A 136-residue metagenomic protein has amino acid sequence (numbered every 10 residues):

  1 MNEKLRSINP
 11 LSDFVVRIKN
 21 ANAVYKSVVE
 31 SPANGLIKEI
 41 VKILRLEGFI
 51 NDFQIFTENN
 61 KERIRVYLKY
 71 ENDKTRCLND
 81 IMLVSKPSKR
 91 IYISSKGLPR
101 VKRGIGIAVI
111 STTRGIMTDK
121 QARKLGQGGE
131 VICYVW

Functional and structural regions predicted by a protein language model:
M1-W136: Core subunits and conserved enzymes of cellular information-processing and envelope-translocation systems across
